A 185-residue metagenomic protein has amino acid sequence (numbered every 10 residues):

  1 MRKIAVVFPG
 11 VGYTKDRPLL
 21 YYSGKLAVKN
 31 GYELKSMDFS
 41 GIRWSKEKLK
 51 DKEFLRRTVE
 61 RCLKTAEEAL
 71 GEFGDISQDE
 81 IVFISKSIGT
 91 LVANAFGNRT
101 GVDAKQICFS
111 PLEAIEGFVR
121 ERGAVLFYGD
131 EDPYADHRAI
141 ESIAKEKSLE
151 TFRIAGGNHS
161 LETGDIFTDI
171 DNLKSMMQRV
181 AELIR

Functional and structural regions predicted by a protein language model:
R2-I76: Serine-hydrolase catalytic machinery in alpha/beta-hydrolase-like enzymes
Y13, D130-A135, H159-S160: Acidic catalytic loop of the alpha/beta-hydrolase fold
L20-Y21, P133-A144: Short alpha-helix in the alpha/beta-hydrolase fold that links the catalytic acid
Q78-F83, Q106: Conserved alpha/beta-hydrolase fold motif
I81-N94: Gly/Ala-rich beta-loop-alpha elbow adjacent to hydrolase catalytic centers
G101-E113, G123: A conserved short beta-strand
R120-E121, L126-Y128, D132, I140: Short beta-strand/loop motif that positions the catalytic acidic residue of the alpha/beta-hydrolase fold
G157-N172: Catalytic histidine-centered segment of alpha/beta-hydrolase-like enzymes
